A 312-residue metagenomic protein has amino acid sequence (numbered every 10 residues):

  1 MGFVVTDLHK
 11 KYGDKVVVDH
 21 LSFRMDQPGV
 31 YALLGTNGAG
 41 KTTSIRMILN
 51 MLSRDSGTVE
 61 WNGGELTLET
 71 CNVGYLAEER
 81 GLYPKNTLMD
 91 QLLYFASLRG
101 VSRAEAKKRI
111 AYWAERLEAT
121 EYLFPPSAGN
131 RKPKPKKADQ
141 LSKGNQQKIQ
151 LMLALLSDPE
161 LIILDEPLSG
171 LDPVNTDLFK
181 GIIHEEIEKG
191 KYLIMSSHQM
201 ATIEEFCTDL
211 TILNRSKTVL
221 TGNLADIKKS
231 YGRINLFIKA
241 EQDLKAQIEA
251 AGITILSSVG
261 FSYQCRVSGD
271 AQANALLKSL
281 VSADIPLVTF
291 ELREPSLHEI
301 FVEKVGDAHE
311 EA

Functional and structural regions predicted by a protein language model:
M1-H9, D307-A312: ABC-family P-loop ATPase nucleotide-binding domain
G2-F3, K10-M195, M200-N214: ABC transporter nucleotide-binding domains
T6-D7, A104, K108-E115, G181 (+6 more regions): Replace "anionic and nucleotidyl ligands
L68, Y83, A201, V219 (+3 more regions): Short alpha-helical
G181-Q264: ABC transporter nucleotide-binding domain
T211, E303-G306: Short low-complexity, flexible loop/linker segments enriched in glycine and/or proline with clustered acidic
R233-K304, A312: Short, charged/small-residue-rich alpha-helical element at the C-terminal edge of ABC transporter nucleotide-binding
